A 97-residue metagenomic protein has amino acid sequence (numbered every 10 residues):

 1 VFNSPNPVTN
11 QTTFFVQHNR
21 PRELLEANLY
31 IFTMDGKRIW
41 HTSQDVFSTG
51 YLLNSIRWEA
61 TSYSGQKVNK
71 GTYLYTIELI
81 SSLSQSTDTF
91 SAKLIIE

Functional and structural regions predicted by a protein language model:
V1-S4, Q11-F14, Q66, K70-E97: C-terminal tail/sorting-segment detector
P5-P7, A27, D35: C-terminal luminal/periplasmic domains and tails of membrane-associated envelope-modifying transferases
T12-P21, W58: Aromatic/hydrophobic beta-strand junction motif of beta-rich domains
N19-E26, Q66: A short beta-turn/strand-edge loop motif at beta-sheet boundaries
L24, L53, K70-T72: Extracellular Ig-like/FN3 beta-sandwich strand-entry sites
E26-N28, I56: Short loop/turn microsegments at loop-to-beta-strand junctions
L29-I39, Y73-Y75: Short, glycine-anchored, charge-dense loop/turn motifs used at functional sites
D35-V68, L79-F90: Glycine-centered tight-turn motifs at strand-turn-strand junctions
